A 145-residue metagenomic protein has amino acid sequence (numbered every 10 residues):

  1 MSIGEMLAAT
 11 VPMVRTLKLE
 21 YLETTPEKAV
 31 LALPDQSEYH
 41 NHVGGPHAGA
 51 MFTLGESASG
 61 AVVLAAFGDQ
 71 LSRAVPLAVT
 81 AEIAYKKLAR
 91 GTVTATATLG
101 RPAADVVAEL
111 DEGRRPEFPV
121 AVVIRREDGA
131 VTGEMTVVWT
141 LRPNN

Functional and structural regions predicted by a protein language model:
M1-P12: Extreme N-terminal tail/first-helix region
V14-R15, E134: N-terminal intrinsically disordered, cationic/polar leader segments that include organellar targeting peptides
R15-L19, V79-Y85, D105-V107: Short structured motifs
T16, P26, P46, P76-T80 (+2 more regions): Short connector loops at helix/strand junctions that flank enzyme active sites, especially segments positioning acidic
T16-P46: Catalytic strand-loop segment that frames the active site of acyl-thioester-processing enzymes
P34, E38-A61, S72: Hot-dog-fold acyl-thioester-processing enzymes
V62-R101: Hydrophobic beta-strand-centered segment that forms part of the acyl-chain substrate-binding groove
A89-R90, G100-N145: HotDog/MaoC-like acyl-thioester-processing domains
